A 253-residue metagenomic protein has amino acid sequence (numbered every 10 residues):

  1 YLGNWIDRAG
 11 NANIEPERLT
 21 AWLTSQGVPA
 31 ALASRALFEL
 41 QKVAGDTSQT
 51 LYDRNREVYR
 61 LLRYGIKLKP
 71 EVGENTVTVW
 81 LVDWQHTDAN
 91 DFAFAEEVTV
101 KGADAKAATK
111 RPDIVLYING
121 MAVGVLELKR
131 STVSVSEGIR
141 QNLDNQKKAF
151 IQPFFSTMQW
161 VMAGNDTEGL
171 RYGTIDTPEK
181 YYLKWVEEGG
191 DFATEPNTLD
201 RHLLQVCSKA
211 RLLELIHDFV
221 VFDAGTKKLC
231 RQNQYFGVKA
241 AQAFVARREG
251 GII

Functional and structural regions predicted by a protein language model:
Y1-I253: ATP-dependent helicase/translocase motor core
